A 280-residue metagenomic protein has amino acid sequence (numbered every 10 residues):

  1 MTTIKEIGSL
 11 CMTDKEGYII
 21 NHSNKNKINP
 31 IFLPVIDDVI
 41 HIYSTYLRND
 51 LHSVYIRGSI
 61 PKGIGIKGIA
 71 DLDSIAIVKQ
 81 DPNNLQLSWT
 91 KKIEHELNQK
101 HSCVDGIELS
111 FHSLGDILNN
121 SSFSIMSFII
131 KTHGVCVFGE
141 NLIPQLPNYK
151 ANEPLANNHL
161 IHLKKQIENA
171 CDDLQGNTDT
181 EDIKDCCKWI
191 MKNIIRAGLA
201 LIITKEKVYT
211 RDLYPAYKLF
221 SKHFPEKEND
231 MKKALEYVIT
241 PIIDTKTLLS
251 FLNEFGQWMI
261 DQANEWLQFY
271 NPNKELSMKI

Functional and structural regions predicted by a protein language model:
M1-T2, I42: Long, contiguous juxta-domain segments that are non-catalytic but functionally important
T2-I7, L142-I280: Conserved nucleotidyltransferase catalytic core and NTase-mimicking acidic/glycine-rich helix/loop elements in nucleic
T3-I31, V35, L85-L87, K91-K188: Conserved NTP/Mg2+-binding pocket subregion across the NTase superfamily
I40-L72, V78-P82: Active-site nucleotide-donor binding segment shared across nucleotidyl transfer reactions
A70-D73, K91-I93: Glycine-rich, phosphate-binding/catalytic loops in enzymes
